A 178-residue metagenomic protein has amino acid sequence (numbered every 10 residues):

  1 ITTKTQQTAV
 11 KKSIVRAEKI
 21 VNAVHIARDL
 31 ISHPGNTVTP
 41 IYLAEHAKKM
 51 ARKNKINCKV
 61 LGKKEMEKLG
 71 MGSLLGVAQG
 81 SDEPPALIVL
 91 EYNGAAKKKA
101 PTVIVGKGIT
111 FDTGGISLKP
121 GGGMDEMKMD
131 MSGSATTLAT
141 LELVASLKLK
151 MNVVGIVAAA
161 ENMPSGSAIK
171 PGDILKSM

Functional and structural regions predicted by a protein language model:
I1-T110, G123, S146-L147: N-terminal hydrophobic/helix-forming segments and targeting peptides
I26-D29, S117-G121, I174-M178: A short small-residue
A47, D112, T137-T140: Residue-level preference for non-acidic, small/hydrophobic
E67-K68, F111, E161-G166: Flexible loop/turn segments at secondary-structure boundaries
S73-L74, L118-P120, I169-P171: Short, glycine/charged-enriched secondary-structure capping and boundary segments
T102-I104, S117-E161: Alpha-helical metal-binding/catalytic segments enriched in His/Glu/Asp
I109-S117: Short acidic, Gly/Ser-rich segments with clustered Asp/Glu that frequently serve as metal-coordination loops in enzyme
V157-A159, P164-M178: A structural-propensity feature for long, helix-poor, extended segments
